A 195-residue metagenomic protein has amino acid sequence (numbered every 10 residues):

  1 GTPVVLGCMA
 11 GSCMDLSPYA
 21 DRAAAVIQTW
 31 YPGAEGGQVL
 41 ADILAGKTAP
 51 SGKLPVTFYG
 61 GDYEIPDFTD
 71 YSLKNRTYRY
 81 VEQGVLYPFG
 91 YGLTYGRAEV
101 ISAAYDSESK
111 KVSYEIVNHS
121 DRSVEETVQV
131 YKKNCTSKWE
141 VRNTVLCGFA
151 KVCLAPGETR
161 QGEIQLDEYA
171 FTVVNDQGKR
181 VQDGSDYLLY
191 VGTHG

Functional and structural regions predicted by a protein language model:
G1: Substrate-engagement module of ASCE P-loop NTPases
G7-E125, Y131-K133, P156, V181-H194: Secreted, periplasmic, or luminal enzymes acting at the cell surface/secretory milieu
S123-V130, R142, N175-D176: Short, hydrophobic/aromatic beta-strand segments
K138-V174: Intrinsically disordered, low-complexity Pro/Gly/Ser/Thr-rich segments with frequent PxxP/GP/PP motifs and embedded
A170-D186: Short glycine/proline/serine/threonine-rich loop/turn segments at secondary-structure transition edges
